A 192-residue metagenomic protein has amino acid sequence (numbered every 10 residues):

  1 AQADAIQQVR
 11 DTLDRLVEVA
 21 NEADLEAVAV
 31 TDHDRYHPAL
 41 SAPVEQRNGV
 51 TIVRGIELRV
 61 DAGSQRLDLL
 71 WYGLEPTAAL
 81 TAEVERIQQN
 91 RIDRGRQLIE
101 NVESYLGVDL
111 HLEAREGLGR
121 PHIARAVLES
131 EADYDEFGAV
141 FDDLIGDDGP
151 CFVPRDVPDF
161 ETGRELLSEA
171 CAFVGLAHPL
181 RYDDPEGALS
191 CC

Functional and structural regions predicted by a protein language model:
A1-D11, N90-C192: Domain-core and long-helix interface of multi-subunit machines
A1-Q65, L144-G146, A170-C192: An N-terminally biased module of ancient metal coordination in phosphate/nucleic-acid-related enzymes
Q2, D24, V28, T77-L80 (+3 more regions): Generic, low-specificity signal for short hydrophobic/alpha-helical stretches with a mild N-terminal bias, encompassing
Q46-R47, T51-V53, R66-N101: Conserved, surface-exposed functional patches that form binding/active-site neighborhoods
D61-R86, E129-G149: Active-site gating loops and adjacent loop-to-helix segments of metal-dependent hydrolytic enzymes
